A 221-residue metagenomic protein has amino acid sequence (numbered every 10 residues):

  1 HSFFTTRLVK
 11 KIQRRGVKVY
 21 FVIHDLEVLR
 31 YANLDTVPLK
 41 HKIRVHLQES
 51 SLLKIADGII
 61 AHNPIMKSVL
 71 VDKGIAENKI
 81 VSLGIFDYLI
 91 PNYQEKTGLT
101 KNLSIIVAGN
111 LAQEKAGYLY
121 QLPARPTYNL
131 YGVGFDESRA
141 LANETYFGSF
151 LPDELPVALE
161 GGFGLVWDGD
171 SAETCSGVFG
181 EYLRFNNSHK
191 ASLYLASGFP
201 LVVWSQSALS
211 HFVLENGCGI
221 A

Functional and structural regions predicted by a protein language model:
H1-T5, K18-Y20: Short N-terminal targeting/anchoring amphipathic segment
K10-R14, P38-I59: Membrane-proximal helix-turn-helix segments that form the acceptor-binding/catalytic region of lipid-linked
I12-A32: Active-site proximal beta-strand in glycosyltransferases
Y31, K54-I80, S207, H211-F212: A short, active-site helix/loop in glycosyltransferases that binds the activated sugar's phosphate group
I65, I85-F86: Carbohydrate-associated surface elements
F86-E160: Conserved catalytic-core segment of nucleotide-activated headgroup transferases in glycan assembly
P156-S197, V202-H211: Nucleotide-sugar-dependent
N216-A221: A short acidic/histidine/glycine-rich donor-binding loop in glycosyltransferase catalytic cores
